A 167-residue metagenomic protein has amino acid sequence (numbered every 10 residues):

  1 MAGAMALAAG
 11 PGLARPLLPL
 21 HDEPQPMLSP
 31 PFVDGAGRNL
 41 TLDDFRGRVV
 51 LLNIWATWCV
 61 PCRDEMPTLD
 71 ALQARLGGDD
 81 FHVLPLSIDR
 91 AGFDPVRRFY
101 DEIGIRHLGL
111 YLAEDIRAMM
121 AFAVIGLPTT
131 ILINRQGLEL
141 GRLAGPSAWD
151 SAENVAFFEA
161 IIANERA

Functional and structural regions predicted by a protein language model:
M1-A14: N-terminal export signals
G12-L42: N-terminal "domain-start" segment that seeds a small globular fold
M27-L28, V50, L127-T129: Short loop/turn microsegments at loop-to-beta-strand junctions
L42-V60: Short active-site neighborhood of thiol/selenol oxidoreductases, capturing the structured segment around
V49-V50, F81, L138: Alpha/beta-hydrolase fold active-site loops
V50-L52, L84-L86, I131: Conserved hydrophobic packing residues within short motifs/helices of P-loop NTPase cores of ABC-family ATPases
R63-I103, E114-M120: Structural microenvironment flanking redox-active thiols in thiol-disulfide oxidoreductases
D101-H107, A113-A160: Thiol/disulfide oxidoreductase modules built on the thioredoxin-like
